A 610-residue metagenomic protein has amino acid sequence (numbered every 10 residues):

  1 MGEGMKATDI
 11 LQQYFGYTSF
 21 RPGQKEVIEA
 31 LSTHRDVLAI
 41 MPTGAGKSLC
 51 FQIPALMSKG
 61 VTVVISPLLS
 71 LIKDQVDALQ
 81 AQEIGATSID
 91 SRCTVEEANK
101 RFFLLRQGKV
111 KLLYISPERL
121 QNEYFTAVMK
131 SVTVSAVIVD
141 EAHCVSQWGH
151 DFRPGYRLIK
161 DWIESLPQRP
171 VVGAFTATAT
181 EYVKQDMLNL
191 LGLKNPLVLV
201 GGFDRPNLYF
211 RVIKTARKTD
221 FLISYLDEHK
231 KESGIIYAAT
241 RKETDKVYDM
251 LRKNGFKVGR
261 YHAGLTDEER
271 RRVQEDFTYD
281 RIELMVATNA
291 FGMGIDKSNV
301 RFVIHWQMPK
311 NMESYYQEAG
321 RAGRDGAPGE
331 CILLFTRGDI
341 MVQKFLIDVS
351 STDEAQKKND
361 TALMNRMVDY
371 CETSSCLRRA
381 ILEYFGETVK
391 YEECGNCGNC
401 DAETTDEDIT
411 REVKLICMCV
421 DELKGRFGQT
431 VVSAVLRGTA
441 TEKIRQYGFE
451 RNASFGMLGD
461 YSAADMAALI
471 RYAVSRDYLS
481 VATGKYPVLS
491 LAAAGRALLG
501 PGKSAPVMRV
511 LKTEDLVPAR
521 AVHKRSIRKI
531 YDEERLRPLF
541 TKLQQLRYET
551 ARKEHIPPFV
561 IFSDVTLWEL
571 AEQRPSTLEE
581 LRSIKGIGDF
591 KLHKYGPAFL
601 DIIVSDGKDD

Functional and structural regions predicted by a protein language model:
M1-A7, D360-T361, R379, K390-D610: Accessory DNA-binding and partner-docking regions appended to nucleic-acid-acting proteins, especially the terminal
E3-Y14, T18-P22, E26-S48, L56-S58 (+3 more regions): Helicase motor core with emphasis on the C-terminal RecA-like subdomain
L31, L226, F277, C371 (+2 more regions): Short helix-to-turn junction characteristic of helix-turn-helix DNA-binding domains, especially the helix
S70: Conserved Rossmann-like nucleotide-cofactor binding loop
G202-P206, D348, Y384, C397-N399 (+1 more regions): Short linear capping/connector segments at secondary-structure termini
Q356-F385: Short, charged low-complexity linear segments at domain edges
